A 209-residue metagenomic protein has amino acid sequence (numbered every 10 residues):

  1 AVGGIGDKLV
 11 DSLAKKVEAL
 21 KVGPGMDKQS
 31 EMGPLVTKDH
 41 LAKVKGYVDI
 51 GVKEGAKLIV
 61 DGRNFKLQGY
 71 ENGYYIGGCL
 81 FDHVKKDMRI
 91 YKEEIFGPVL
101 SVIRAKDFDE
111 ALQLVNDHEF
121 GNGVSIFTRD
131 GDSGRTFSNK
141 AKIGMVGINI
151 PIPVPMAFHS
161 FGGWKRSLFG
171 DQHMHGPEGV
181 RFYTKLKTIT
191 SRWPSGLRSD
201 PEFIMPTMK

Functional and structural regions predicted by a protein language model:
V2, L13, G51, P98 (+1 more regions): Residue-level signal for inorganic ion chemistry
G3, D7, D11, A42 (+2 more regions): Residues in well-ordered alpha-helical elements
G3-K21, R181-T188: Conserved core segment of the aminotransferase class I/II
K21-V22, M32-G33, V48, E71-K209: Conserved C-terminal structural/oligomerization subdomain of aldehyde/semialdehyde dehydrogenase
P34-V44: Short beta-strand to alpha-helix junction loop
I59-G62, I126: Short beta-strand segments
G62-G69: Short, solvent-exposed loop/turn elements at beta->coil junctions and helix N-caps that rim active or binding pockets
